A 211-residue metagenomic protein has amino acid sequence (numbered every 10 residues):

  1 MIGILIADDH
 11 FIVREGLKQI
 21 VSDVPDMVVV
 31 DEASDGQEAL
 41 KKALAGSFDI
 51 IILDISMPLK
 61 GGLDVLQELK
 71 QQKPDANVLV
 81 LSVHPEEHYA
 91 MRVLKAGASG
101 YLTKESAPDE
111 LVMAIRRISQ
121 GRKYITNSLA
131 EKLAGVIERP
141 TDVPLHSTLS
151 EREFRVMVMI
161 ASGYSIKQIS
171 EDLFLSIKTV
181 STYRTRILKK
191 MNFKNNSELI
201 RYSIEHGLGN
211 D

Functional and structural regions predicted by a protein language model:
E32-I50: Acidic, metal-coordinating helix/loop segments flanking the phosphotransfer/catalytic sites of two-component signaling
D35-E38, K60-D64: Acidic catalytic/metal-coordinating carboxylates
A39, T185-D211: Basic, Lys/Arg-enriched C-terminal extension of HTH/homeodomain DNA-binding domains
D54, S82: Active-site residues of response regulator receiver
M57: Receiver (REC) domain active-site loop signature in two-component systems and cognate sites in sensor histidine kinases
L63-D75: Short amphipathic alpha-helix used as the core "switch/output" element in two-component signaling
H88-K95, G100-E151, R155, L208-N210: Short, flexible helix-to-coil linker/hinge segments that flank and couple to helix-turn-helix
V143-K178: Helix-turn-helix DNA-binding segment
